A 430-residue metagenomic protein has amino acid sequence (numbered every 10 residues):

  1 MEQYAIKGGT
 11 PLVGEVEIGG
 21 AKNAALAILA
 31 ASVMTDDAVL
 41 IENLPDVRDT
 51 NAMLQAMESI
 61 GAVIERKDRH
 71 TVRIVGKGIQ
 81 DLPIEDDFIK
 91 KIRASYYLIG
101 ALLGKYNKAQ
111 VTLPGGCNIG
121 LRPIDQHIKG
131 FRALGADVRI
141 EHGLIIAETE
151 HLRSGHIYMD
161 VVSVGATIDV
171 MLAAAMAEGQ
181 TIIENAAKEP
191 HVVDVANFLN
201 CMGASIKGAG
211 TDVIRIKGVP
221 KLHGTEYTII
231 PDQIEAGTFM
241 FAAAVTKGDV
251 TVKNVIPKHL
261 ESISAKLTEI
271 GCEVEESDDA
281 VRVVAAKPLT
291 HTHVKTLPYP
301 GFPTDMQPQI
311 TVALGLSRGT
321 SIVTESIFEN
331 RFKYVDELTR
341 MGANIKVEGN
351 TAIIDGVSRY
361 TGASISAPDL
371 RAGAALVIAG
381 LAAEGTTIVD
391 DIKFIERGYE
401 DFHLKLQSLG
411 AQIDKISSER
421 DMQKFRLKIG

Functional and structural regions predicted by a protein language model:
M1-G430: Short, structured segments at the rim of ligand-binding sites
